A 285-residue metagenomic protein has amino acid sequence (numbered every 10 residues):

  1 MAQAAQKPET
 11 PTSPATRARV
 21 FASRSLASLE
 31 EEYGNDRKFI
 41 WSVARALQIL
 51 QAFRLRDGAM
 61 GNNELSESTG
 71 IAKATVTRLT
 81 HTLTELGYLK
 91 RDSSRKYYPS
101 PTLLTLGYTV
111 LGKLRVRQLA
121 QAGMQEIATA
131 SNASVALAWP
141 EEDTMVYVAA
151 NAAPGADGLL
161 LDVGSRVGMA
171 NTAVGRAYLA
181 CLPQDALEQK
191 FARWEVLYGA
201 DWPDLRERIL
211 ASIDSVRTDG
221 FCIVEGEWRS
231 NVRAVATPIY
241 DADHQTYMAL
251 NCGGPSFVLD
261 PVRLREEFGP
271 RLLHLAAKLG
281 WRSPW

Functional and structural regions predicted by a protein language model:
A2-K113, R117, Q125, A277 (+1 more regions): N-terminal helix-turn-helix
A2-S25, L29, A156-W228: Short, solvent-exposed recognition segments
Y33, R206, S230-N231, T246-W285: Juxtadomain coupling helices with adjacent low-complexity linkers
Y98-R193: Amphipathic alpha-helical effector-binding/dimerization core of metabolite-sensing transcriptional regulators
T129-A130, G226-N231: Short loop/turn motifs at secondary-structure junctions and domain boundaries
R233-T237: Short hydrophobic beta-strand micro-motif common in sensory/regulatory domains
I239-A242: Sensor-regulatory modules in signal-transduction proteins
